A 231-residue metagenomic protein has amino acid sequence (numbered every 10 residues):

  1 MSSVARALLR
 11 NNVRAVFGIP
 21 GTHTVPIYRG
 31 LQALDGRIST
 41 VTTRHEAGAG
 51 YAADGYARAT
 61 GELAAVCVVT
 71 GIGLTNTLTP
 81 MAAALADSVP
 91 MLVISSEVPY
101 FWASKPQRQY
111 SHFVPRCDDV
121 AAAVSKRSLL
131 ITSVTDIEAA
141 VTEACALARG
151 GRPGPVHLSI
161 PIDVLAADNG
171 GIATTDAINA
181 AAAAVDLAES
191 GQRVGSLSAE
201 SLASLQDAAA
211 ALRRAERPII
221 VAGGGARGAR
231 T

Functional and structural regions predicted by a protein language model:
M1-T231: N-terminal alpha/beta PP-like core and its mobile active-site loop of ThDP/TPP-dependent enzymes
